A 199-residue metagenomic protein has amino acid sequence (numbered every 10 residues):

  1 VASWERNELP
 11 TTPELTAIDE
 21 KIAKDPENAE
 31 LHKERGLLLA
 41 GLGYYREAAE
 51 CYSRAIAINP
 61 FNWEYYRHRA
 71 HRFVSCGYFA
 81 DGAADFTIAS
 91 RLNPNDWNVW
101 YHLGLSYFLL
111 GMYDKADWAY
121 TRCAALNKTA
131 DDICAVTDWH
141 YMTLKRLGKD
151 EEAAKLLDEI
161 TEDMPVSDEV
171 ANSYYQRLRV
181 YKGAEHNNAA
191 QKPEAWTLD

Functional and structural regions predicted by a protein language model:
V1-E30, E34: N-terminal leader/linker segments that initiate helical-solenoid repeat arrays
E20-K21, R54-A55, I88-A89, R122-C123 (+1 more regions): Canonical positions in the second alpha-helix
K24, I58, L92, L126-T129 (+1 more regions): Structural marker of alpha-solenoid helical repeat scaffolds
A29-E30, W63-E64, W97-N98, D131-C134: Helix-start (N-cap) detector for alpha-helical repeat units in TPR-like alpha-solenoids, especially tetratricopeptide
L37, H71, L105, M142-L144: Residue-level recognition of tetratricopeptide repeat
